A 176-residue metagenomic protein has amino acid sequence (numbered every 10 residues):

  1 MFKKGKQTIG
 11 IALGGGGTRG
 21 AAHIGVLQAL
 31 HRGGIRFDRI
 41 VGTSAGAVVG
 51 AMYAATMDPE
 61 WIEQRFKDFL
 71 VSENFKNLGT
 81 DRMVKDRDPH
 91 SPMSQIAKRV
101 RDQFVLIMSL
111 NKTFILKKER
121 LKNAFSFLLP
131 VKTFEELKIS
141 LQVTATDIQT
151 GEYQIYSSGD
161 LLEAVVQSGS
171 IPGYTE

Functional and structural regions predicted by a protein language model:
M1-T43, A51-E176: Patatin-like phospholipase
